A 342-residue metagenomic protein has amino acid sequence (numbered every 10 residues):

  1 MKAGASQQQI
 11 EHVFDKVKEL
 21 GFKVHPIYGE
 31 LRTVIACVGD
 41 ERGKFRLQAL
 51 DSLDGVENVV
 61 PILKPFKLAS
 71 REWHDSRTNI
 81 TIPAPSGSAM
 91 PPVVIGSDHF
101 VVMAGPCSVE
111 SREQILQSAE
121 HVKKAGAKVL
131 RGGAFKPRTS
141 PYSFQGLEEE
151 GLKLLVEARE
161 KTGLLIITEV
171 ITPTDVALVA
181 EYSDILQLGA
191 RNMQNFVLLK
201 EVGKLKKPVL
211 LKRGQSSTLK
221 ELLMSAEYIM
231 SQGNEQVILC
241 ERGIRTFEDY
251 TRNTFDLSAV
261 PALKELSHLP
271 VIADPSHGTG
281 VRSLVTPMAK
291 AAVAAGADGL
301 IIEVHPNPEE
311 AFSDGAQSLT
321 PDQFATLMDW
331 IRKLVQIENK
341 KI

Functional and structural regions predicted by a protein language model:
M1-V102: Non-catalytic terminal accessory/regulatory regions of metabolic enzymes
G4, C37, F100-Q117, S140-Q145 (+4 more regions): Active-site mouth loops of central-metabolism enzymes
V101-P106, K128-G132, I166-E169, L186-L188 (+4 more regions): Hydrophobic faces of well-ordered beta-strands that scaffold small-molecule active sites in alpha/beta enzyme cores
G126, L178-Q187, G203-V209, M230-Q236 (+2 more regions): Glycine-enriched alpha-helix->loop->beta-strand junction motifs that scaffold or abut catalytic
R131-E149, P306-A316: Glycine-rich, proline-tolerant flexible connector loops at the mouths of alpha/beta enzymes
A134-R138, R191-S258: Conserved anion-binding
F144-T168, E201-P208, L257-I272, Q317-K340: Alpha-helix-loop-beta-strand connector modules within alpha/beta enzyme cores
M230-A292: Active-site/ligand-binding-proximal alpha/beta "capping" segment
